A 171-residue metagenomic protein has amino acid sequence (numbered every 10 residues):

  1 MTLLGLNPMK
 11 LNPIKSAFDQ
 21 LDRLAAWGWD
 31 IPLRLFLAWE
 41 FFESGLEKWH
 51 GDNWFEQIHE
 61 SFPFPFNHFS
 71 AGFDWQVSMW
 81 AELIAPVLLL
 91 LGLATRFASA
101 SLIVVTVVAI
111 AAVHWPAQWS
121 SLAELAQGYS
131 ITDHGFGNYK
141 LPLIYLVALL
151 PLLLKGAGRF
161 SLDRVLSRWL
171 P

Functional and structural regions predicted by a protein language model:
T2-Q57, F64, H68-I84, L91-P171: Extended, low-polarity transmembrane helix blocks
